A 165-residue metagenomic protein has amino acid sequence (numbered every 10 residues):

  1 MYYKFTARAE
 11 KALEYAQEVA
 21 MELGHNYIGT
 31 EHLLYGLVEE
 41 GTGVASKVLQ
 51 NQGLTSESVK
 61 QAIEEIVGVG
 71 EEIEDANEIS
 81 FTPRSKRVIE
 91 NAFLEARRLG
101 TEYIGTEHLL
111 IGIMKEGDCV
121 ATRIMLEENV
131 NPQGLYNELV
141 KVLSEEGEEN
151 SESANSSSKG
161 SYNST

Functional and structural regions predicted by a protein language model:
M1-T165: Histone-fold recognition with a strong bias for associated Lys/Arg-rich disordered tails
